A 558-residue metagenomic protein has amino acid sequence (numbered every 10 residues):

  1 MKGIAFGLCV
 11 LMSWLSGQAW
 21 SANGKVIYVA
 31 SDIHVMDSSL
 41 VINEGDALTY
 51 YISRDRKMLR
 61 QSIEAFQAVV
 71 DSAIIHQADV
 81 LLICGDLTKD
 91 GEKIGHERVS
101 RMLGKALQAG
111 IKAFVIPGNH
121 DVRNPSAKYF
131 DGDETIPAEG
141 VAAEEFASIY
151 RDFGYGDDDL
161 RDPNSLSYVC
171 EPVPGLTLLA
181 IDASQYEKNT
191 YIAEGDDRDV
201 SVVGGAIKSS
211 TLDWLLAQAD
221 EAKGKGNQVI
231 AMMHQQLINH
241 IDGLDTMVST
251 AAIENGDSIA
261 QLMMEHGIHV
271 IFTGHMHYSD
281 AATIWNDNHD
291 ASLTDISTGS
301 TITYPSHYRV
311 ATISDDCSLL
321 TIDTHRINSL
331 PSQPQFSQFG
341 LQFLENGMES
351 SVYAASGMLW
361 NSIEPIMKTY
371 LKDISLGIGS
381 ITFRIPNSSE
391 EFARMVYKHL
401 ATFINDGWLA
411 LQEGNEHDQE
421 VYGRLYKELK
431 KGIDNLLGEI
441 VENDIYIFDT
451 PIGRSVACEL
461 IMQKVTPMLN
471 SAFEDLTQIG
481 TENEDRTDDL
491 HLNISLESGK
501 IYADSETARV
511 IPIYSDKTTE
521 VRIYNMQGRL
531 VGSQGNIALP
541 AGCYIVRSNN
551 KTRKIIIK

Functional and structural regions predicted by a protein language model:
M1-A22: Bacterial Sec-dependent N-terminal signal peptides
W20-K93: N-terminal active-site segment of His-dependent metallophosphoesterases
A22-N23, P334-S505: Non-catalytic terminal accessory segments
G24-D37, G175-N189, M232, T294-G299 (+1 more regions): Active-site-proximal beta-strand elements of phosphoester/diester hydrolases
M36-S39, K89-G91, N119-A127, Y186-N189 (+3 more regions): Active-site environment of divalent metal-dependent phosphoester hydrolases
I74-V80, T177-A180, A193-T294, R384-A393 (+4 more regions): His/acidic metal-ligating clusters that form di-metal
R98-D213, H289, V310, L320: Extended active-site neighborhood of metal-dependent phosphoesterases/phosphodiesterases
A354-S362, I366, Y370, S505-K558: C-terminal outer-membrane/trafficking sorting elements
